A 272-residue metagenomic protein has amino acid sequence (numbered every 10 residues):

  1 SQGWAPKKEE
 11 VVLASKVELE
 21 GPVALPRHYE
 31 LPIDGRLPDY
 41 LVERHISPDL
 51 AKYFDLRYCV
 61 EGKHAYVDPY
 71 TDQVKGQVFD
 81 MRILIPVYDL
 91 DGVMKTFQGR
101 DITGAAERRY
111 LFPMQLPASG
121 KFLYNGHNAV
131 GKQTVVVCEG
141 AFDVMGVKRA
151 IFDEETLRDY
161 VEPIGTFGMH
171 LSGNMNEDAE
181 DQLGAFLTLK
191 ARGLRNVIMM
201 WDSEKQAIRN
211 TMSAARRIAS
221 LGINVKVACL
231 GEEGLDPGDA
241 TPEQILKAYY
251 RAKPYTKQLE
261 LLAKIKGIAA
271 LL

Functional and structural regions predicted by a protein language model:
Q2-L84, Y88-D91, H127-V130, A219 (+1 more regions): TOPRIM metal-binding catalytic domain and adjacent DNA-binding surface shared by DnaG-type primases
L41, G92, M199, P237: A residue-level signal for conserved active-site and pocket-lining positions in enzyme catalytic cores
G62-G193: Phosphate-handling DNA/RNA-contact segment within nucleic-acid enzymes
V137, L194-Q206, C229: Acidic beta-strand-to-loop metal/phosphate-binding motif
G146-A150, M175-N176, I208-M212, G238-A240: A short acidic (Asp/Glu
T166-G168, N224-G234: A generic structural motif
E177-L187, D236-R251: Short, surface-exposed amphipathic charged segments that create phosphate/polyanion-binding patches used for binding
R209-L221: Short, aromatic/basic amphipathic alpha-helical patches
